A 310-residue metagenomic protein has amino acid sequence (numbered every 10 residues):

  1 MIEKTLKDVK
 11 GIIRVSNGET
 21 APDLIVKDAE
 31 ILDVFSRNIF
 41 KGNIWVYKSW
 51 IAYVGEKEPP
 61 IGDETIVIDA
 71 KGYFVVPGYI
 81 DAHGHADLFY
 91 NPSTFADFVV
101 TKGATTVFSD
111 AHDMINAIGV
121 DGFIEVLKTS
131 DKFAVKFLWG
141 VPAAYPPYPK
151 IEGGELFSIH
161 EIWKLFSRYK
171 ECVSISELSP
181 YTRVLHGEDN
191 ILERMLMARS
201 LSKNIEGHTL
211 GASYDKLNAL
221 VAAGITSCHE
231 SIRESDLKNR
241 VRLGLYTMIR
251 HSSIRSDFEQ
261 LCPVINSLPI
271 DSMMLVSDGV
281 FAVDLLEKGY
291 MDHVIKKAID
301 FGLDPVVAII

Functional and structural regions predicted by a protein language model:
I2-I25, E30-V76: Histidine-rich, glycine-flanked metal-binding segment
I2-S16, T94-N204: Divalent-metal coordination cores built from histidine and acidic residues
A29, S49, G72, H83 (+6 more regions): Divalent metal-coordination and catalytic microenvironments
Y73-A96: Di-metal (Zn2+ and/or Mg2+/Mn2+) metal-binding site signature of metallo-dependent hydrolases with the MBL/beta-CASP
G78-A86, V107-S109, F137-V141, V173-S176 (+4 more regions): Hydrophobic faces of well-ordered beta-strands that scaffold small-molecule active sites in alpha/beta enzyme cores
A104-T105, Y169-C172, A219-S227, R242-M248 (+1 more regions): Glycine-enriched alpha-helix->loop->beta-strand junction motifs that scaffold or abut catalytic
E177-E234, H251, R255: Divalent metal-binding pocket/active-site signature
V264-I310: His/Asp/Glu-enriched, well-ordered alpha-helical/loop segment that forms or immediately abuts the divalent-metal
